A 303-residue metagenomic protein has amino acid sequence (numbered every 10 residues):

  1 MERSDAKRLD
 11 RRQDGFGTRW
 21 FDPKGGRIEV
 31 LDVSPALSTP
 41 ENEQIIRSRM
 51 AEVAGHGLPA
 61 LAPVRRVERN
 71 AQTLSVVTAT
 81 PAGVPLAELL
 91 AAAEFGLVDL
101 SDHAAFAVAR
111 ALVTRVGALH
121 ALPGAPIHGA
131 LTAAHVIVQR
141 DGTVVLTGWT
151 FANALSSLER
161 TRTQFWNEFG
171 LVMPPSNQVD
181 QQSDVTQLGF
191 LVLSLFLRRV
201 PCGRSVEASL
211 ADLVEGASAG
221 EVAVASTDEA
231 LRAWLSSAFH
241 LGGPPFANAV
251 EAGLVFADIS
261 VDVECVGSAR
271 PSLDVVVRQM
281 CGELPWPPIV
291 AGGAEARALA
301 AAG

Functional and structural regions predicted by a protein language model:
K7-G55: ATP-binding glycine-rich loop module of kinase domains
G55-L61: Flexible N-lobe loop architecture of eukaryotic-like protein kinase catalytic domains
P63-L74: Short beta-strand micro-motifs within the conserved protein kinase catalytic domain, predominantly in the N-lobe
P81-A93: Structural motif in protein kinase domains
V108-A109: Activation segment signature within eukaryotic-like protein kinase domains
L112-I127: Protein kinase catalytic-loop region centered on the HRD/HxD motif
H128-V172: Activation segment/activation loop of eukaryotic-type protein kinase catalytic domains
L171-V290: C-terminal lobe helix-coil module of Hanks-type protein kinase domains
